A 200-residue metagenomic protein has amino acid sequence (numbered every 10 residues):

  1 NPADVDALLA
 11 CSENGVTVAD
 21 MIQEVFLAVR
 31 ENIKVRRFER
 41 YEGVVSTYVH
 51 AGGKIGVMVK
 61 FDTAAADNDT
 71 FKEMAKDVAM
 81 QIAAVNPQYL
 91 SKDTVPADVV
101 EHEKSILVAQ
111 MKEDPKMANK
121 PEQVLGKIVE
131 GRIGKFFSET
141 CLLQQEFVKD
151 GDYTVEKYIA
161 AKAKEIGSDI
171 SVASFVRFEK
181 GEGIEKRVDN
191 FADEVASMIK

Functional and structural regions predicted by a protein language model:
N1-K200: N-terminal assembly/interaction segments in proteins that build large macromolecular machines
